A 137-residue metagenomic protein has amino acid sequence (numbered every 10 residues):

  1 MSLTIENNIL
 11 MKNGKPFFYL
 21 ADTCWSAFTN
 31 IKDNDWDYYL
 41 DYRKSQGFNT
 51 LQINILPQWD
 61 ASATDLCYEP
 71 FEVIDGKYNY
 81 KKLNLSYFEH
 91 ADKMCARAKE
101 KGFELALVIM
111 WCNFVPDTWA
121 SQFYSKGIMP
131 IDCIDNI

Functional and structural regions predicted by a protein language model:
L3-I137: Active-site mouth of glycoside hydrolases
